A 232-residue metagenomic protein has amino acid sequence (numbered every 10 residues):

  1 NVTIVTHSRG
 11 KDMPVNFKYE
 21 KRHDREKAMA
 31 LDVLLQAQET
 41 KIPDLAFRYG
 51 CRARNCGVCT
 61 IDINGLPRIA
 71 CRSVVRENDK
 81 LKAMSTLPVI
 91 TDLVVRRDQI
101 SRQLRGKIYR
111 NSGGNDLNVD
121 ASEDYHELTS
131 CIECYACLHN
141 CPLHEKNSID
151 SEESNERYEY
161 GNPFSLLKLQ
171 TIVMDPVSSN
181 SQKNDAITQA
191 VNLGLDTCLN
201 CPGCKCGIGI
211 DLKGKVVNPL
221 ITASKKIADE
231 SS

Functional and structural regions predicted by a protein language model:
N1-R97, L138, P142, N147-D150: Iron-sulfur-associated redox domains of electron-transfer enzymes in respiratory and anaerobic energy metabolism
A28-T40, M84-S232: Ferredoxin-type iron-sulfur electron-transfer modules in oxidoreductases and energy-metabolism complexes
